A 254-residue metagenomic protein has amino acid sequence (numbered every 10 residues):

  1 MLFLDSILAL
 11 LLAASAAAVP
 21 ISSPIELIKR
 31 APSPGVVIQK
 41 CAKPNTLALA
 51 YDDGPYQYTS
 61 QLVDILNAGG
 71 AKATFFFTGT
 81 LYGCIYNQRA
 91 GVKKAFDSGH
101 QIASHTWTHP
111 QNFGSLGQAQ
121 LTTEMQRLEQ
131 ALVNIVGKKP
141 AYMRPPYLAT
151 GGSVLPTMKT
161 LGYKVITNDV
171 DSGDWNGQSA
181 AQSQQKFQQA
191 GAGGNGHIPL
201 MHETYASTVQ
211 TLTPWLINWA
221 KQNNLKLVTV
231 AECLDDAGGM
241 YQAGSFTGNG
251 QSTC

Functional and structural regions predicted by a protein language model:
M1-E26: Fungal secretory targeting signals
L12, N67, F96, K159 (+1 more regions): Anion (oxyanion) recognition and catalysis
E26-P140, S207, D235: Active-site beta->alpha N-cap acidic-glycine motif
P32-C41, G69, A73, Y82-G83 (+1 more regions): C-terminal domain-boundary segment and adjacent tail
K72, Q101, K164, D171 (+1 more regions): Residue-level detector of anion-binding/catalytic polar loops
Q88, H109-K138, Y147-N195, V209-L212: Alpha-helical scaffold elements lining the catalytic groove of polysaccharide deacetylases
